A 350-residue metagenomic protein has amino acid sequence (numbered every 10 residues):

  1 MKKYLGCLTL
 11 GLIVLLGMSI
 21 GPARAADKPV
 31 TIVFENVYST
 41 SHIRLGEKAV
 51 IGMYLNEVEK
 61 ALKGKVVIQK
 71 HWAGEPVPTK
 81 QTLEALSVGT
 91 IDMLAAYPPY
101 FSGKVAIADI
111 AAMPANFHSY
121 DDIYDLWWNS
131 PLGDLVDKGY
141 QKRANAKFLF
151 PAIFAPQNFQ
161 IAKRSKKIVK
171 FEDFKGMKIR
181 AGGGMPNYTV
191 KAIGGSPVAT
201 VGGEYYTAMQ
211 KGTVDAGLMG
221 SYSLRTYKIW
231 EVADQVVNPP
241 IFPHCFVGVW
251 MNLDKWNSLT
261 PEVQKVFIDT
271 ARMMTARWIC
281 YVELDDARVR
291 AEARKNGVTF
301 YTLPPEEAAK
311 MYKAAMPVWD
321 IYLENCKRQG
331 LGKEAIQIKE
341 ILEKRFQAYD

Functional and structural regions predicted by a protein language model:
M1-L10: Bacterial N-terminal signal peptides that target proteins for export
T9-G17: Bacterial N-terminal signal peptides
I20-A25: Sec/Tat signal peptide C-region and signal peptidase I cleavage site
A26-Y124, K138-D350: N-terminal secretory/targeting leader peptides
W127: Active-site-proximal, glycine-rich beta->alpha crossover segments in alpha/beta enzymes that shape flexible
D134: Basic, amphipathic alpha-helical recognition segments used for DNA target recognition
